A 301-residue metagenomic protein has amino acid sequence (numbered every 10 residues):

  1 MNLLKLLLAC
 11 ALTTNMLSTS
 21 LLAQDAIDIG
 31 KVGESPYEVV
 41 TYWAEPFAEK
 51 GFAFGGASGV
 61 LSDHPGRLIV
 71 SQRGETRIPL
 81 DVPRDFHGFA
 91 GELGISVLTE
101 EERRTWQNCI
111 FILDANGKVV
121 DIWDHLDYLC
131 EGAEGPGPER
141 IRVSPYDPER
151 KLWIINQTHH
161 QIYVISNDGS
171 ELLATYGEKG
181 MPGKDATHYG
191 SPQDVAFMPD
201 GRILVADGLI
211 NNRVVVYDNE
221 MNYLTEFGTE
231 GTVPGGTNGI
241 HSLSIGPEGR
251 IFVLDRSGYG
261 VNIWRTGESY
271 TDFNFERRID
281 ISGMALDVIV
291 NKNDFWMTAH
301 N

Functional and structural regions predicted by a protein language model:
I27-A53: A short helix->beta-strand "capping" segment at the edge of beta-propeller domains
W43-K50, V120-E131, A174, G180-D185 (+2 more regions): A short beta-strand motif characteristic of beta-propeller blades
F47, E75-Y146, G180: Blade-loop segments of beta-propeller domains
G51-H64, W106-N108, D127-R150, M181-R202 (+3 more regions): Beta-rich, blade/repeat-based domains predominating in secreted/periplasmic proteins but also intracellular
V70-R73, P145, L152-Q157, S166 (+3 more regions): Conserved beta-strand positions in repeat-built beta-propeller and related beta-rich domains
G94-E100, T105-Q107, H159, Y189 (+3 more regions): A detector of repeated loop/turn-to-beta-strand junctions in beta-rich toroidal repeat architectures
Q107-F111, Q161-V164, N212-V215, G260-N262: A short loop-to-beta-strand structural motif that recurs across blades of beta-propeller domains
D114-K118, S166-G169, D218-N222, R265-Y270: Short loop/turn segments that connect beta-strands within beta-propeller blades
